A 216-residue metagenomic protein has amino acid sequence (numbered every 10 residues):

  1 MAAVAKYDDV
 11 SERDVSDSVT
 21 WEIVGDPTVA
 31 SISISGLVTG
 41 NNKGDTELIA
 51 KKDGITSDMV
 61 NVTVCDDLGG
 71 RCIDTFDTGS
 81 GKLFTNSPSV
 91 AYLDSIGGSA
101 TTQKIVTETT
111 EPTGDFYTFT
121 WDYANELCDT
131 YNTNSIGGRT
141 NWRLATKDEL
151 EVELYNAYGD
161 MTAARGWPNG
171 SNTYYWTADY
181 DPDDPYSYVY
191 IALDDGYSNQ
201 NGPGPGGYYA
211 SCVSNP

Functional and structural regions predicted by a protein language model:
M1-L68: Extracytoplasmic soluble-region selector
Y7, S33, T78, E111 (+1 more regions): Acidic surface patches and DE-rich sequence motifs
G36-N41, L83-N86, I191: Generic recognition of long tandem-repeat/solenoid scaffolds
T63-W142, V189: Extracellular adhesion/carbohydrate-recognition regions
G81-L83, T173, Y209: A residue-level signal for beta-strand positions that form part of recognition/binding surfaces within mature
N125-R143, K147-G206, V213-N215: An exposed tryptophan-centered "aromatic clamp" motif
